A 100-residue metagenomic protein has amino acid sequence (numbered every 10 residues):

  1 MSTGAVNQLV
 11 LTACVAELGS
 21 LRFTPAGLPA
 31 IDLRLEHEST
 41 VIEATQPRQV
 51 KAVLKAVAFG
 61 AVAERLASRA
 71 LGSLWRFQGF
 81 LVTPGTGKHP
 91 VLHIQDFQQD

Functional and structural regions predicted by a protein language model:
M1-D100: OB-fold and OB-like single-stranded nucleic-acid-recognition modules and their adjacent interaction interfaces
